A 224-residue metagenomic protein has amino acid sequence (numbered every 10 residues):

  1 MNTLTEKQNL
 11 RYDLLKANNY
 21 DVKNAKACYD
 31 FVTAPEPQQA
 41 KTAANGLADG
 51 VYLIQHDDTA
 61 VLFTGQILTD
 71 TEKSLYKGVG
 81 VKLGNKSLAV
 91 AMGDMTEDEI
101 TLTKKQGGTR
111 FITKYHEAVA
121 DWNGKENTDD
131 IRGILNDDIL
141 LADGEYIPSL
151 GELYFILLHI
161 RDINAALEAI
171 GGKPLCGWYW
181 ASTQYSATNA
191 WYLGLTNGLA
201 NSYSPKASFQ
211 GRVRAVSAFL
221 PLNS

Functional and structural regions predicted by a protein language model:
N2-A142, K206-S224: Short, compositionally biased
D143-G144, L150-S224: C-terminal, surface-exposed recognition/capping segments
